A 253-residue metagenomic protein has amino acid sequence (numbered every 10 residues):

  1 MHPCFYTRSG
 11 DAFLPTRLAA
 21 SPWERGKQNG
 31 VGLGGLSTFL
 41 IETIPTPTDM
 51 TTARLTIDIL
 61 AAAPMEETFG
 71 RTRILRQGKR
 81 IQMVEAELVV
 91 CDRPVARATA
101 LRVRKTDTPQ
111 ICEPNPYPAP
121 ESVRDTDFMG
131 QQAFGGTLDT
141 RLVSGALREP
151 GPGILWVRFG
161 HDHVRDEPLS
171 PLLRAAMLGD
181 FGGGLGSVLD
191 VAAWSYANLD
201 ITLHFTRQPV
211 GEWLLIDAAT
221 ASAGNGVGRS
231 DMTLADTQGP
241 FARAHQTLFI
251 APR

Functional and structural regions predicted by a protein language model:
M1-R253: Terminal targeting signals and extreme-terminal segments of soluble enzymes
